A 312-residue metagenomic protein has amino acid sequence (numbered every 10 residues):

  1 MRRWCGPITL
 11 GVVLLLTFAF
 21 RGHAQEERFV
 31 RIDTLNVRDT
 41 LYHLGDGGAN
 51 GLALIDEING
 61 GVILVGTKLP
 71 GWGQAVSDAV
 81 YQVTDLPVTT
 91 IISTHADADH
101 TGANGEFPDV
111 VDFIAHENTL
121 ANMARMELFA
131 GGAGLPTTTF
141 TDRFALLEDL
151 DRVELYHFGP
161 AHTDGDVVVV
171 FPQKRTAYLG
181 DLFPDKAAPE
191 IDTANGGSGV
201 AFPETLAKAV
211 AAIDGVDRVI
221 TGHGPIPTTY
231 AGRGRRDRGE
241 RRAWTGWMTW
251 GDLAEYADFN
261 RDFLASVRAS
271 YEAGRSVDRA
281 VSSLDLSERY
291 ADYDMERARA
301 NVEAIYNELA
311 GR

Functional and structural regions predicted by a protein language model:
I8-R21: Bacterial N-terminal signal peptides
R31, N36, N118-G159, T163-G165 (+3 more regions): Metallo-beta-lactamase
I32-V80, V167-F171, R175-D181: Conserved beta-strand hairpin/beta-sheet module of binuclear metal-dependent hydrolase folds, prominently
G60-I63, G71-I114: Active-site metal-binding motif and surrounding structural segment of the metallo-beta-lactamase
V65-T67, T89-D97, I114-N118, F158 (+2 more regions): Active-site neighborhood of phospho(di)ester-bond hydrolases with catalytic His/Asp-centered motifs
R152-I213, W247-G251: Active-site-proximal loop/helix segments of hydrolase catalytic cores
V200-R275: Divalent-metal (often Zn2+) His-rich catalytic cores of metallo-beta-lactamase-fold enzymes
E272-R312: C-terminal regulatory/interaction regions
